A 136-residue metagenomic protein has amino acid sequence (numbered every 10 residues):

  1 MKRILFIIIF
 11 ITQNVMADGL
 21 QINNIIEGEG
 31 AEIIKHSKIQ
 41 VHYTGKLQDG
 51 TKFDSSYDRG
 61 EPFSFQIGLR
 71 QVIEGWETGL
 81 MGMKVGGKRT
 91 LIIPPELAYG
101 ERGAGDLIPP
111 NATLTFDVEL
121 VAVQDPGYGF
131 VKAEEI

Functional and structural regions predicted by a protein language model:
K2-I8, T12-I136: Cross-family detector of peptidyl-prolyl cis-trans isomerase
